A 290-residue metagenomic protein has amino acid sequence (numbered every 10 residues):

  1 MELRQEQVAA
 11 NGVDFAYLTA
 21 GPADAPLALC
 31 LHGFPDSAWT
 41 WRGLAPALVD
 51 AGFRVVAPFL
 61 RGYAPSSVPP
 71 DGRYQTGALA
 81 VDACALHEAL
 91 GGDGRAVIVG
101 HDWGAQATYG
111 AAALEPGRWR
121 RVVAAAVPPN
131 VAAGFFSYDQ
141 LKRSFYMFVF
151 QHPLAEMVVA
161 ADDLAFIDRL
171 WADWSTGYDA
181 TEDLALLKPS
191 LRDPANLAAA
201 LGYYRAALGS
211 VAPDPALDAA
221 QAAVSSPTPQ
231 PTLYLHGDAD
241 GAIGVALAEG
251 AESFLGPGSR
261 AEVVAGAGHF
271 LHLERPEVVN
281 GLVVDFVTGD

Functional and structural regions predicted by a protein language model:
M1-Q7, V13-F15, V56, Y63-V99 (+4 more regions): Flexible "cap/lid" subdomain of the alpha/beta-hydrolase fold that forms the substrate-access gate
L18-S67: Conserved HGGG/HGGXW glycine-rich cap/lid loop of the alpha/beta-hydrolase fold
S37-A38, Q106, A267: A short, glycine- and basic residue-enriched loop/turn that sits immediately adjacent to a domain's principal
T40, D82, A199, V278 (+1 more regions): Charged catalytic carboxylate motif
L44, A111, L247, L282-F286: Hydrophobic residues on the short alpha-helix immediately C-terminal to a glycine-rich phosphate/catalytic loop
R205, N280-G289: A short, amphipathic alpha-helical segment
A267-P276, N280: Catalytic histidine-centered segment of alpha/beta-hydrolase-like enzymes
